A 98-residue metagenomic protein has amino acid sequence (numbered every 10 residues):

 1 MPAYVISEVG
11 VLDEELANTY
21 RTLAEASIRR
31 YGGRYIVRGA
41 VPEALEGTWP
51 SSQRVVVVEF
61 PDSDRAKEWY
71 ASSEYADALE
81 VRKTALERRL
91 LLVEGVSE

Functional and structural regions predicted by a protein language model:
M1-E98: Conserved, structured core segments of small domains
